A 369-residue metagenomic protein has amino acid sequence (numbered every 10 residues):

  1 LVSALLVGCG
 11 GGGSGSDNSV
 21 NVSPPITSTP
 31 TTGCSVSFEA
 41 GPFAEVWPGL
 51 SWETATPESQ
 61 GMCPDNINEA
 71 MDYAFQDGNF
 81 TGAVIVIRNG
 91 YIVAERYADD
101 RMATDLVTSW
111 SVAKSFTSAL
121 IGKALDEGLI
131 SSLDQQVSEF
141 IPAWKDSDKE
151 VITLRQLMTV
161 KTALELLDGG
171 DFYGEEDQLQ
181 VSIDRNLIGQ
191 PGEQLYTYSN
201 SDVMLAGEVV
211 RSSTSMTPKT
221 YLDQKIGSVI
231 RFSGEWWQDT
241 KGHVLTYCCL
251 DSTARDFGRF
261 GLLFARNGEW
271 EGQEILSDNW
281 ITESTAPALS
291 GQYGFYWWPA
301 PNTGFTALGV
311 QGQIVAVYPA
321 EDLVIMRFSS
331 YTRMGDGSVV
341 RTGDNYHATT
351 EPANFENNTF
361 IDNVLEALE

Functional and structural regions predicted by a protein language model:
S3, G10-M102, L125-S131, N358-E369: N-terminal leader/targeting segments and the immediately adjacent pre-domain N-terminus
T31-T32, G309-E369: Structured C-terminal helix/loop/strand segments within mature extracytoplasmic catalytic/sensor domains
C63, G128-L133, L166-G169, V210-D223 (+1 more regions): Structural helix-adjacent loops and short alpha-helical linkers that scaffold large soluble proteins
G90, V107-L133, L157, A206-V210 (+2 more regions): Active-site SXXK
T108, E127-A163, L187, T214-S252: Active-site helix/loop module of the DD-peptidase/beta-lactamase fold, centered on the serine-lysine SxxK catalytic
W144-Y173, Q178, D184-Q194, S201-M204 (+1 more regions): Conserved catalytic neighborhood of penicillin-recognizing serine enzymes
D202-V209, C248-E269, Q313-S330: Active-site-proximal alpha-helical segments within enzyme catalytic domains
G234, D278-M326: Active-site Gly/Thr loop motif
